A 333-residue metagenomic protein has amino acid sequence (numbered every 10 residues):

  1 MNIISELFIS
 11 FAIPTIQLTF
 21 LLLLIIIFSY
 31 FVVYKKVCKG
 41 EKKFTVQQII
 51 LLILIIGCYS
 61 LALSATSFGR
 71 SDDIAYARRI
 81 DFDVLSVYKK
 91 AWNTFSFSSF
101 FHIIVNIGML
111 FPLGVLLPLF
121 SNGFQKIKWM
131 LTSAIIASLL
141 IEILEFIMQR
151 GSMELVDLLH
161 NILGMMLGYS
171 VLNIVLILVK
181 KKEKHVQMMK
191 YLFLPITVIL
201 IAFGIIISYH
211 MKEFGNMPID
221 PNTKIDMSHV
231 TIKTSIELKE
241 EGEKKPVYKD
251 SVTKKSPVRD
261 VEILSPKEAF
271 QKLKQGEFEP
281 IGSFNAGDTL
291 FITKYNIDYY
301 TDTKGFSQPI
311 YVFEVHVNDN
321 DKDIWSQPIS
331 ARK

Functional and structural regions predicted by a protein language model:
N2-Q149, L155, S170-G242, G305-F306 (+2 more regions): Bulky hydrophobic segments
L85, H160-N161, L176, E314-D319: Short, surface-exposed linear patches
G151-L163: Non-cytosolic membrane-interface motifs at loop->transmembrane helix junctions
I207-K333: Long, terminal "pre-/pro-" and other extracytoplasmic accessory regions that lie outside the mature folded/catalytic
